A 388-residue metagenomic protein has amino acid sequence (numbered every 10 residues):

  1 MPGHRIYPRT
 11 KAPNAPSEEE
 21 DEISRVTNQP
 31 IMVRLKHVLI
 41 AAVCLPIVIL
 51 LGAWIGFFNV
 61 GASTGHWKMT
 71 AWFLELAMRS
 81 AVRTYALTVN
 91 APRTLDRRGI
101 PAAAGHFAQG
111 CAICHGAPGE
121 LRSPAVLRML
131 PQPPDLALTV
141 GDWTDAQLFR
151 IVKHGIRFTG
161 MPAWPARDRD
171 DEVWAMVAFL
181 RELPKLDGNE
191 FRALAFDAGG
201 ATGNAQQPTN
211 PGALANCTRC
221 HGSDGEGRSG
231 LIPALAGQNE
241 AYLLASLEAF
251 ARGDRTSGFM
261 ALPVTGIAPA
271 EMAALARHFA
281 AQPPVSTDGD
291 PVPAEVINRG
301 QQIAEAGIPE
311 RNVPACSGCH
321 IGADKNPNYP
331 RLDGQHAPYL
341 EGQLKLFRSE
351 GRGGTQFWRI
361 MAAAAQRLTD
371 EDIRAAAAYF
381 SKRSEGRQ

Functional and structural regions predicted by a protein language model:
M1-T27: N-terminal amphipathic/basic-hydrophobic helices that include classical n-h-c signal peptides and signal-anchor
S24-A117, S123-V126, T139-H154, T159-H221 (+6 more regions): Periplasmic c-type cytochrome electron-transfer domains
A108, P133, L214-C217, I232 (+7 more regions): Disulfide-stabilized extracellular ectodomain repeats and their linkers
S123-M129, S229-A234, N328-G334: Short cysteine/histidine-rich zinc-coordinating motifs and their immediately flanking basic loops
P131-P133, D171: Extracytoplasmic
D135, G160-A163, R219, A234 (+6 more regions): Conserved beta-strand positions that form and line the central face of beta-propeller blades
G203-G230, S286, V292-N328: Surface-exposed interaction/gating patches
N239-A261, D333-K345, S349-W358: Extended intrinsically disordered, low-complexity coil regions enriched in Ser, Thr, Gly, Ala and often Pro
